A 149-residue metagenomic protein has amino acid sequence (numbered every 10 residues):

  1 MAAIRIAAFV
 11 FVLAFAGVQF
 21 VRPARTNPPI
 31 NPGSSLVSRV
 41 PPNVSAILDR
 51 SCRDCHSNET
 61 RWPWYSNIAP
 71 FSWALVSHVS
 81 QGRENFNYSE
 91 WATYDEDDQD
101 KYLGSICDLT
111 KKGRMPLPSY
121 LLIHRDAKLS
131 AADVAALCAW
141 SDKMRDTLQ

Functional and structural regions predicted by a protein language model:
R5-R22: Hydrophobic membrane-insertion alpha-helices, especially the h-region of bacterial N-terminal signal peptides
N27-L48: Electrostatic cytochrome c docking/interface patches
V40, V44, S51, F71 (+4 more regions): Stable alpha-helical elements in mature extracytoplasmic
S45, D49, C107, C138-D142: Non-transmembrane alpha-helical segments in soluble domains of secreted/periplasmic/extracellular proteins
L48-T60, M115, L137: The canonical Cys-X-X-Cys-His
W64-P70: Short cysteine/histidine-rich zinc-coordinating motifs and their immediately flanking basic loops
W73-I123: Extracytoplasmic electron-transfer domains, predominantly the class I c-type cytochrome c fold
G113-M115, L121, R125-L148: C-terminal capping alpha-helices of c-type cytochrome domains
